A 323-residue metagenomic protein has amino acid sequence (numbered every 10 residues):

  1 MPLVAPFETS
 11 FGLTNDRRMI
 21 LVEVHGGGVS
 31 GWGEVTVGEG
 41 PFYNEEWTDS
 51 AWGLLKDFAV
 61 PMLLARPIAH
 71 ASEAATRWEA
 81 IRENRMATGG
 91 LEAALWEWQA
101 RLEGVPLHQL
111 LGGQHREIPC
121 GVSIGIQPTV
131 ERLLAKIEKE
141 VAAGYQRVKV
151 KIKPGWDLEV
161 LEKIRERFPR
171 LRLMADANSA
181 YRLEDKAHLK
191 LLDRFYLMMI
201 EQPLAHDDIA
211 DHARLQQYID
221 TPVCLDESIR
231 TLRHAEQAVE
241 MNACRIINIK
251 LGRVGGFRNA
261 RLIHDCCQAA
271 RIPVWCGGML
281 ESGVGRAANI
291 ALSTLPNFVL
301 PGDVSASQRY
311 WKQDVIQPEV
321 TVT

Functional and structural regions predicted by a protein language model:
M1-P2, T14, M19, G27 (+1 more regions): Flexible C-terminal active-site loop/helix
F11-L13, A75-E79, R101, V105-E117 (+1 more regions): N-terminal amphipathic alpha-helix/helix-capping segment at the start of soluble metabolic enzymes
V22, G28, A59, L91 (+8 more regions): Conserved, mostly hydrophobic/aromatic
V24-H25, S30-L102: Metal- or metallocofactor-binding catalytic centers and their adjacent structured scaffolds across diverse enzyme
Q99-A100, Q216, C267, S293: A generic structural signal for well-ordered alpha-helical segments
E103-P128, V160, P169-R170: N-terminal small/glycine-rich loop or linker at the start of catalytic domains across soluble metabolic enzymes
E140-V148: Catalytic domains of carbohydrate-active enzymes, especially glycoside hydrolases
V150, G155-G285, W311-V322: Catalytic core of soluble alpha/beta enzymes
